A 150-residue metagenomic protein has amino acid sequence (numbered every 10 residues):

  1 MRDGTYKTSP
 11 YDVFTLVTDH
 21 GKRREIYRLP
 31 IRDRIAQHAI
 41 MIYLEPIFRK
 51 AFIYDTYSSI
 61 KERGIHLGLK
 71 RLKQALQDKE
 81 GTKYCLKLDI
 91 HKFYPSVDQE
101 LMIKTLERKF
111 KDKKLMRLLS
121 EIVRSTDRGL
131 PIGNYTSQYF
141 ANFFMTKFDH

Functional and structural regions predicted by a protein language model:
G4, F14, K73-H150: Conserved polymerase palm-domain catalytic core
T5, T18-H20, A39, L44-F48 (+4 more regions): Generic hydrophobic/packing signal
T8-I35, A51-G64, E121-N142: Short, conserved non-catalytic motifs in the polymerase core
I35, A39-Y43, R71, T105 (+1 more regions): Generic beta-strand or strand-like secondary-structure segments
M41-D98: Active-site-proximal segment of RNA-dependent polymerases
